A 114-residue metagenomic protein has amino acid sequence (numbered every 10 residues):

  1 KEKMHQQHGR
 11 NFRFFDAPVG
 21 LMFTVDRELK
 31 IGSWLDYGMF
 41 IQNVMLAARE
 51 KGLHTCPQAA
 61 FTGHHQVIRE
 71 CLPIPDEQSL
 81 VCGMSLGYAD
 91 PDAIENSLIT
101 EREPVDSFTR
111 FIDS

Functional and structural regions predicted by a protein language model:
K1-S114: Acidic, surface-exposed loops and disordered segments
